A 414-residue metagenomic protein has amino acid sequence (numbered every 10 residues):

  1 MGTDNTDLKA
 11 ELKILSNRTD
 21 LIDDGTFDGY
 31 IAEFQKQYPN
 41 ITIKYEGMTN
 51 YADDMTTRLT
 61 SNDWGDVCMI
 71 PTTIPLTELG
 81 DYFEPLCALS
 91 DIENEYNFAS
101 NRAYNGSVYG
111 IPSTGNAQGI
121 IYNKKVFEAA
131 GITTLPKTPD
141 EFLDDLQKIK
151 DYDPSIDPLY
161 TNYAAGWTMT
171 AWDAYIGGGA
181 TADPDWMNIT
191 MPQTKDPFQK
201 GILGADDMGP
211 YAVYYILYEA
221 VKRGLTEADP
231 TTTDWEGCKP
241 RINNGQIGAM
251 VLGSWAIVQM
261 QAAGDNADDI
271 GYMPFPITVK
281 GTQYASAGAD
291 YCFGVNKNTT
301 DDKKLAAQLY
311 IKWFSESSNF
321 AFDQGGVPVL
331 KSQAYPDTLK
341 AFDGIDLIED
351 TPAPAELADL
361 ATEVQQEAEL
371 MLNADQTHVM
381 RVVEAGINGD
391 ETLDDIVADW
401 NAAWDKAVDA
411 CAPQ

Functional and structural regions predicted by a protein language model:
M1-P75, D91, V279, D302 (+3 more regions): Conserved N-terminal structural module of periplasmic/extracytoplasmic solute-binding proteins
A32, K36-Q37, A129-T133, R223 (+1 more regions): Extracytoplasmic/periplasmic substrate-recognition and gating elements
Q37-G47, G131-T134, Y218-T233, Q246 (+1 more regions): A local structural motif
E46-D54, P139-E141, D229-N243: Short helix-initiation/N-cap motifs at beta->coil->alpha
P71-G119, G271-M273, E356: Hinge/lid segment of periplasmic solute-binding proteins
G80, F98-L135, P139, L143 (+3 more regions): Periplasmic solute-binding protein
L146, M191-P230: Glycine-centered hinge/linker elements that transmit conformational signals in sensory and ligand-binding systems
V327-V329, Q333, E349-D405, D409: C-terminal capping/gating helix-and-loop segments adjacent to ligand/active sites or protein-protein/ligand interfaces
